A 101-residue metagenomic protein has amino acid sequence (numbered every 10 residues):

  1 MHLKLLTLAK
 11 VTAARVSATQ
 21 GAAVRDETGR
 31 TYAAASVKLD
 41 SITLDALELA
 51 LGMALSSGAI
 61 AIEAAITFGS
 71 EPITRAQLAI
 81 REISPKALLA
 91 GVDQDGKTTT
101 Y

Functional and structural regions predicted by a protein language model:
M1-S17, S57-Y101: C-terminal binding/interaction regions
G21-R30: Short beta-strand scaffold segments in enzyme catalytic cores
V24, T43-L44, A65, D95: Residue-level detector of alpha-helical recognition elements and their boundaries
Y32-A33, T43, L47, T74-Q77: Short glycine/serine/threonine-rich phosphate/pyrophosphate-binding segments that cradle anionic phosphate groups
L39-L55: A short, polar/charged loop-to-alpha-helix boundary motif
